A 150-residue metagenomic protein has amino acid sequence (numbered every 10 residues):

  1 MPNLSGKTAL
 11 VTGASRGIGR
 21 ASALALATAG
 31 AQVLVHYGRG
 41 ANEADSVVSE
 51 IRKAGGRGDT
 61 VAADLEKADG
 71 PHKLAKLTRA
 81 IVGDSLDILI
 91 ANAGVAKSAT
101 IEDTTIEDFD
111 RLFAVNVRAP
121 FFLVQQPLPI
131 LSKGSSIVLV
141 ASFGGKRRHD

Functional and structural regions predicted by a protein language model:
T8, S15-R16: Conserved glycine-rich cofactor-binding loop
A31-S46: Conserved glycine-rich Rossmann-like NAD(P)H-binding loop of the short-chain dehydrogenase/reductase
A41-N42, A62-L74, I106: The beta1-alpha1 cofactor-binding region of Rossmann-like NAD(H)/NADP(H)-dependent oxidoreductases
N92-K97: Conserved NAD(P)H cofactor-binding loop of Rossmann-fold oxidoreductase domains
T100-I101, D108-D110: Substrate-binding pocket helix/loop in short-chain dehydrogenase/reductase
V124-Q125: A short, exposed helix-loop element centered on a Lys and neighboring polar residues
V138-D150: Catalytic loop of short-chain dehydrogenase/reductase
